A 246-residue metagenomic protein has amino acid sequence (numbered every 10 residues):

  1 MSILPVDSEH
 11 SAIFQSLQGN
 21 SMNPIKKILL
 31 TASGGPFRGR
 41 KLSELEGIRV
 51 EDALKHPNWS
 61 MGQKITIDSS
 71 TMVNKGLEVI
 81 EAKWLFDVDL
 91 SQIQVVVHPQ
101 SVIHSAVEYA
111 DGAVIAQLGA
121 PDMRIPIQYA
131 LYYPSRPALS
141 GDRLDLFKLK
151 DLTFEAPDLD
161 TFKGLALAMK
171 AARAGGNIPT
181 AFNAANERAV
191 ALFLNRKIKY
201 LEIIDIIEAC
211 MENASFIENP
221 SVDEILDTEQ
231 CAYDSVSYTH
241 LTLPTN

Functional and structural regions predicted by a protein language model:
M1-L241: Catalytic, metal-anchored helix/loop core of enzyme active sites in primary metabolism
T242-N246: A short, hydrophobic C-terminal helix/tail in secreted or cell-surface proteins
